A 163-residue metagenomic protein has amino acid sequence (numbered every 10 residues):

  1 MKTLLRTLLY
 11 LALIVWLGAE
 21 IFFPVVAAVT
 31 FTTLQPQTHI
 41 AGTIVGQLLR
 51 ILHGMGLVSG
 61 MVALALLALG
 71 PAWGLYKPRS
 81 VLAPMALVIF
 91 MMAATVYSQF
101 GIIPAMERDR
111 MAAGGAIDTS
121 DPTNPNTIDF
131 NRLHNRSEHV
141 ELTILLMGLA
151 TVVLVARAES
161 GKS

Functional and structural regions predicted by a protein language model:
K2-L82, E107-N131: Interfacial loop at the N-terminal end of multi-pass membrane proteins
I14-L17, L87-I103: Hydrophobic alpha-helical membrane-insertion segments
V25-V26, Y97, G101, A150: Transmembrane alpha-helix boundary/anchor motif
Q35, L69, S98-G101, L154-R157: Helix-loop junctions at the membrane-solvent interface of multi-pass transporters, primarily the C-terminal
M61-L64, E141-S160: Selective detector of the "anchor" transmembrane alpha-helix that sits immediately C-terminal
G70-I89, V155-S163: Cytoplasmic juxtamembrane regions at transmembrane-helix boundaries
R132-V140: Individual transmembrane alpha-helix segments
